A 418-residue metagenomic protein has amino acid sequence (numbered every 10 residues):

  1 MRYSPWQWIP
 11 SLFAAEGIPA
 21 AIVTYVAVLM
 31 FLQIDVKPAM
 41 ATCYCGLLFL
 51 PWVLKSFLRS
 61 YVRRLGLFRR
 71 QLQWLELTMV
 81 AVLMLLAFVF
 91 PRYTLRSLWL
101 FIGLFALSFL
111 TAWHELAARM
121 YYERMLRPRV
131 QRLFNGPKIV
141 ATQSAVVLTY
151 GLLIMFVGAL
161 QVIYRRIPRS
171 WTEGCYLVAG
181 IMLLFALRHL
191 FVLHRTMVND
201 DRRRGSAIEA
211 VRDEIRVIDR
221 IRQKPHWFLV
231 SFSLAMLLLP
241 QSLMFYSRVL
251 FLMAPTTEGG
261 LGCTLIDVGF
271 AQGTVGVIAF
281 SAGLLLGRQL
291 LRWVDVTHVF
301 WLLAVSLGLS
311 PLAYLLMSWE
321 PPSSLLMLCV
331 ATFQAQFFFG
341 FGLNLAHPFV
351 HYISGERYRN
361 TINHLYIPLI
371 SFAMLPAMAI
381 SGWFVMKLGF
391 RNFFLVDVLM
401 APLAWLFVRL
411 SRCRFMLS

Functional and structural regions predicted by a protein language model:
M1-W52, L229-S233, L237-T257: Helix-loop boundary and gating motifs at the non-cytosolic
M1-Y3, M197-V230: Juxtamembrane intracellular "pre-TM" segments in multi-pass secondary transporters
P38-A39, P128-K138, L265-I266, E356-Y366: Loop-to-transmembrane helix entry/capping segments in MFS-fold secondary transporters and related SLC/MFSD carriers
L50-K55, V268-R292, L303, L307-S310 (+1 more regions): Transmembrane alpha-helices of Major Facilitator/SLC transporters
L54-L67, A282-H298, V385-M386: Helix-to-loop junctions at the C-terminal end of transmembrane segments in multipass secondary transporters
L133-G158, I367-M378: Glycine-rich segments within core transmembrane alpha-helices of 12-TM secondary carriers
H298-L345: C-terminal transmembrane helical hairpin of 12-TM major facilitator-type secondary transporters
I353-M386: A late C-terminal transmembrane helix in Major Facilitator Superfamily
